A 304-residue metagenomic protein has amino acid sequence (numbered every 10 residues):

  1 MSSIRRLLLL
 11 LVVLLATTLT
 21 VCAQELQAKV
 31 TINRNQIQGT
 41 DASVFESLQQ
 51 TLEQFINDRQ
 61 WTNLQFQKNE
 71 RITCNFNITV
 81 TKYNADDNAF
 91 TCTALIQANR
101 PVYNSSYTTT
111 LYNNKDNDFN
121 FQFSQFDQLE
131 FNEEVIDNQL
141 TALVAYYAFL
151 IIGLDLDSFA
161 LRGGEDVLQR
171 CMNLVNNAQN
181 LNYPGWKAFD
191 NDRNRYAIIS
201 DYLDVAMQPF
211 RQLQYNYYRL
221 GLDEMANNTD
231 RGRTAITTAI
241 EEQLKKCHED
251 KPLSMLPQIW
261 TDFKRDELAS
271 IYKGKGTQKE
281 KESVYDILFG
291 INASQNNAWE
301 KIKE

Functional and structural regions predicted by a protein language model:
M1-R5: N-terminal secretory signal peptides that target proteins for export/translocation
L8-T18: Bacterial N-terminal signal peptides
L19-A23: Sec/Tat signal peptide C-region and signal peptidase I cleavage site
Q24-T91, V102-N104: Start-of-domain marker
T31, Y218-E304: A cross-kingdom marker for long, charged
E53-W61, G153-D157, A269, K273: Sec-exported extracytoplasmic/periplasmic mature domains
D86-S200: Acidic/His-rich structured neighborhood in mature extracellular/periplasmic domains
G163-L253: Flexible, glycine-rich surface segments
